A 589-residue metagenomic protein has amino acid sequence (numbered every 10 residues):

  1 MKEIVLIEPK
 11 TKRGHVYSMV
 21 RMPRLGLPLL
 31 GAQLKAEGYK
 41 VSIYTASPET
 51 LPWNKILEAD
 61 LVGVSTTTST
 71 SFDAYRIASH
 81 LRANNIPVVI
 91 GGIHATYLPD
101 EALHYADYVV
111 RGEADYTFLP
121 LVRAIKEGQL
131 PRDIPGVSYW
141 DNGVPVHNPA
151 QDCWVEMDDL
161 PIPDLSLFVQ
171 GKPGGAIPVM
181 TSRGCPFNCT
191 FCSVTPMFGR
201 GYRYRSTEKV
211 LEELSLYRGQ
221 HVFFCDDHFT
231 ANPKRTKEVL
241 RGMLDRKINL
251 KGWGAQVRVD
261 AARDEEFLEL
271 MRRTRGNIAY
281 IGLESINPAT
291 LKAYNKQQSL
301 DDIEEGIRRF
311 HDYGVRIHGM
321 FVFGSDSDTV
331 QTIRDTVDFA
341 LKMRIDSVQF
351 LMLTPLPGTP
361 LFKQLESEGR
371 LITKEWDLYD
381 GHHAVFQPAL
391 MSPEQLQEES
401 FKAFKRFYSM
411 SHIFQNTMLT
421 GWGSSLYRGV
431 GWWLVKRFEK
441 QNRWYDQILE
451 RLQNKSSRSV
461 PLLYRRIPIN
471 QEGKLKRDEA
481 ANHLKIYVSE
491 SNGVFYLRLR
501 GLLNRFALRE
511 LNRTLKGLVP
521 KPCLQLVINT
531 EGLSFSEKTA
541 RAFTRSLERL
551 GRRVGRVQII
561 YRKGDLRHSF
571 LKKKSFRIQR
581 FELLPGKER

Functional and structural regions predicted by a protein language model:
K2-E3, V20, L30-W154, T354 (+1 more regions): Glycine-rich beta-alpha loop elements in corrinoid/cobalamin-binding modules across cobalamin-dependent enzymes
E3-L6, A36-K40, K374, H383-A481: Radical SAM enzyme core and accessory elements
I4, K10-T11, P131-I134, Y139-T181: N-terminal [4Fe-4S]-dependent radical SAM core
R13-G14, F187, P233-K234, A289 (+4 more regions): Flexible glycine/acidic-rich beta-alpha junction loops that bind and position SAM and/or redox cofactors in anaerobic
I56-V62, R275, P522-L524: Short acidic/histidine-rich motifs immediately flanking catalytic phosphotransfer sites in two-component signaling
D158-H318, S325, V330-Q331, D335-D338: Radical SAM [4Fe-4S] cluster-binding motif and immediate context
L475-R513: STAS-typified acidic loop motif
L502-Q579: Amphipathic alpha-helical interaction surfaces in cytosolic regulatory modules
